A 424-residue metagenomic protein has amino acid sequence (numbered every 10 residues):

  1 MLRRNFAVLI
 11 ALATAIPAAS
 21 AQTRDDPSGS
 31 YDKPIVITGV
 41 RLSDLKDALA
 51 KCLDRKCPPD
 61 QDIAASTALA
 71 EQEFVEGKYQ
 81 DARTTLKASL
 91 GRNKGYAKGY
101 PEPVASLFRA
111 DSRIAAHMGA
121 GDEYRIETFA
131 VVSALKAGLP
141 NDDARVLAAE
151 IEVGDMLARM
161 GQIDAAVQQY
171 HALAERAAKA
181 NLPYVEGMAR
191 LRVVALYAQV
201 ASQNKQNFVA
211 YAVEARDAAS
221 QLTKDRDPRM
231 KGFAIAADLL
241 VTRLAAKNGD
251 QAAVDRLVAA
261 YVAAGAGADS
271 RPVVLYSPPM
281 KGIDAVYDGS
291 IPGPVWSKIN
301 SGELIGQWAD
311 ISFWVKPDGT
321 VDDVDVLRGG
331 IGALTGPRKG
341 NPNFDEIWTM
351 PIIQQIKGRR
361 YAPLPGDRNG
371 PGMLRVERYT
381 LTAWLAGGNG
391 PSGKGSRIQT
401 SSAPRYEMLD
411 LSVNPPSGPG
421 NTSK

Functional and structural regions predicted by a protein language model:
M1-V8: Bacterial N-terminal signal peptides that target proteins for export
L9-A15: Bacterial N-terminal signal peptides
P17-A21: Sec/Tat signal peptide C-region and signal peptidase I cleavage site
Q22-K424: Charge-biased low-complexity segments
